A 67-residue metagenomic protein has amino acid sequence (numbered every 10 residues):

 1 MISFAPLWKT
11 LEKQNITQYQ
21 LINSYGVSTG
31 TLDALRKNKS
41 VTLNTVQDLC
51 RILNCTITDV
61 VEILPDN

Functional and structural regions predicted by a protein language model:
M1-Y19: A short, Lys/Arg-rich alpha-helix, primarily the initiator
W8, Y19, D33, Q47 (+1 more regions): Residues within the helices of the helix-turn-helix
K9-T10, V61-N67: Short, charged recognition helix plus adjacent turn of helix-turn-helix-like nucleic-acid-binding domains
L11, I22, C50: The alpha-helix within a helix-turn-helix
N15-D33: Short alpha-helical DNA-recognition segment
N38-R51: Short, basic-rich loop-to-helix N-cap that marks the start of a DNA-contacting helix
